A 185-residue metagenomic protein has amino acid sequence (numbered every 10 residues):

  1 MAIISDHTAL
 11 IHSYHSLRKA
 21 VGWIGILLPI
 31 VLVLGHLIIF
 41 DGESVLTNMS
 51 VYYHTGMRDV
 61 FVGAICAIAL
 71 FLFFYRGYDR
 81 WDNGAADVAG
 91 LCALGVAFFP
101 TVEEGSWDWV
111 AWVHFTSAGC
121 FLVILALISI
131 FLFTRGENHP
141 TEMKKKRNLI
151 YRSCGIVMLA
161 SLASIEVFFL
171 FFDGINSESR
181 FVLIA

Functional and structural regions predicted by a protein language model:
M1-H7: Membrane-proximal N-terminal segments immediately preceding the first transmembrane helix
A9-W23, W81-A85, T134-M158: Cytoplasm-facing juxtamembrane segments at the starts of transmembrane helices in multi-pass membrane proteins
G25-E43: Alpha-helical transmembrane segments of multi-pass membrane proteins
G25-P29, F61-F71, C120-S129, A185: Hydrophobic cores of alpha-helical transmembrane segments in multi-pass inner/ER membrane proteins, independent
L37-D41, T101-S106, G136, E166-I175: Juxtamembrane "helix-exit" motif on the non-cytosolic side of transmembrane helices
L46-F61, D79-A89, E104-I124, I150 (+1 more regions): Transmembrane alpha-helix entry/boundary detector in multi-pass membrane proteins
C92-V157: Membrane-proximal helix-loop-helix units in multi-pass membrane proteins
E137-A185: Terminal transmembrane helical module of multi-pass membrane proteins
